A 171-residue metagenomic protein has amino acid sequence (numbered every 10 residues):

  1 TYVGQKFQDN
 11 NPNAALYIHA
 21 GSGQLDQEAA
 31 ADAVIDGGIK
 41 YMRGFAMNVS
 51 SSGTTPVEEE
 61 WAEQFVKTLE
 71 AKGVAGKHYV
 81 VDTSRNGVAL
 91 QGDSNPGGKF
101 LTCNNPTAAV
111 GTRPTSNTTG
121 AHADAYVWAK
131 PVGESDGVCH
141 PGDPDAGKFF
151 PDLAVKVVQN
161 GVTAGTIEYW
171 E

Functional and structural regions predicted by a protein language model:
V3-K6, N13-A15: A non-catalytic structural micro-motif
K6, N10, G23-K156: Surface-exposed substrate-engagement region within the catalytic domains of secreted or surface-exposed extracellular
I167-E168: Long, compositionally biased low-complexity segments
